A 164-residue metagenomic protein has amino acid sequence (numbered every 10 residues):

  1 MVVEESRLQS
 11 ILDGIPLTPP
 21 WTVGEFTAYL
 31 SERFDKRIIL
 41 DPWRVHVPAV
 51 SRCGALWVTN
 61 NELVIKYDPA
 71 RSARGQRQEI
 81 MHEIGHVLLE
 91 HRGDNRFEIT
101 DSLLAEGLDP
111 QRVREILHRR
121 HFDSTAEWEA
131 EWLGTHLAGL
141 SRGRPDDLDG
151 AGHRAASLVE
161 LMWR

Functional and structural regions predicted by a protein language model:
M1-D13, N60-R71: Short, charged N-terminal helix-start/capping segments
V2-R33, D94-R164: Metalloprotease/metallohydrolase-associated module, dominated by Zn2+-dependent proteases
K36-R77, I84-E90: Active-site scaffold of zinc-dependent metalloenzymes
M81-I84, G134: Short amphipathic C-terminal alpha-helix that caps PH/PH-like domains
